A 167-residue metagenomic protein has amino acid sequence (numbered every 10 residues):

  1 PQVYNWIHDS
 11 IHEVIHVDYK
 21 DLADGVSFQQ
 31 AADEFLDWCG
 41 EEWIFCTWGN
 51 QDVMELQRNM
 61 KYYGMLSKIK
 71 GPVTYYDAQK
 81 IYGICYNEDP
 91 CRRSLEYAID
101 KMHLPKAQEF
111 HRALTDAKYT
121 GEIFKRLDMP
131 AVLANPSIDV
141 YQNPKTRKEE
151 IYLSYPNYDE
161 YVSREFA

Functional and structural regions predicted by a protein language model:
P1-K61, D100: Conserved non-catalytic scaffold segment of RNase H-like nuclease domains
W6-I15, Y19-L22, I81-A117: Active-site-proximal helix-loop-helix substrate-binding element of RNase H-like nuclease domains
E41-W43, P105-H111, E160-S163: Cysteine endopeptidase catalytic domains of the caspase/legumain-like
D52, D77, D116: Acidic active-site catalytic centers that drive phospho-/nucleotidyl reactions and related ester hydrolyses
M54, K118-G121: A structural signal for well-ordered alpha-helical segments within the folded catalytic domains of diverse enzymes
N59-Y63, I84, K101, R126-P130: Active-site catalytic microenvironments for nucleophilic, acid-base chemistry
M65-C85: Histidine/lysine/aspartate-rich catalytic loop segments that bind and position anionic ligands
E122-A167: Acidic two-metal-ion nuclease catalytic site recognized across multiple nuclease folds, prominently DnaQ/RNase D-T
